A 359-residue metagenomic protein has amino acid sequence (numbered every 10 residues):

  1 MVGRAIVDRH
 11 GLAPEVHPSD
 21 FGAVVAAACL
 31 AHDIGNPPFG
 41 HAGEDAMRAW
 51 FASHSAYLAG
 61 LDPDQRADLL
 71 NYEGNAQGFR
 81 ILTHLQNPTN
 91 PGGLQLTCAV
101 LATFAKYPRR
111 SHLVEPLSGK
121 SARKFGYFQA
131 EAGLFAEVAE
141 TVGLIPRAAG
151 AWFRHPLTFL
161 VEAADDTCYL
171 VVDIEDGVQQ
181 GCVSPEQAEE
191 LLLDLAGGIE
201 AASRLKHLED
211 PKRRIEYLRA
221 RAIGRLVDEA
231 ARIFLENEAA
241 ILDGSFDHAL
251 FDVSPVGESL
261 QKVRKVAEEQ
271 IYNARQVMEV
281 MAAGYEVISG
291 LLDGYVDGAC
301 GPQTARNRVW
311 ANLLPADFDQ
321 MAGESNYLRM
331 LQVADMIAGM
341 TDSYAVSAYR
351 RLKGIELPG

Functional and structural regions predicted by a protein language model:
M1-A27, I34-L218: Sequence-structural signature of the catalytic-core scaffold of metal-dependent phosphohydrolases that act on
R4, T83, Y169-V172, D176 (+5 more regions): Charged/polar positions within long, soluble alpha-helices
A5-A13, D297-T304, I355: Surface-exposed helix-capping loop/turn segments at secondary-structure junctions
L70, V280, R329-M336: Conserved acidic
G78, I288, I337: A residue-level signal for conserved active-site and pocket-lining positions in enzyme catalytic cores
D173-E186, L242-F246, G301-N307, Y349-K353: Composition- and surface-driven signal marking solvent-exposed, interaction-prone regions in large proteins
G197-L328, M340, P358: C-terminal subdomains that position terminal phosphate/3'-OH groups for nucleotidyl transfer/ligation, primarily on
R308-V309, Q332-G359: C-terminal structured interaction module
